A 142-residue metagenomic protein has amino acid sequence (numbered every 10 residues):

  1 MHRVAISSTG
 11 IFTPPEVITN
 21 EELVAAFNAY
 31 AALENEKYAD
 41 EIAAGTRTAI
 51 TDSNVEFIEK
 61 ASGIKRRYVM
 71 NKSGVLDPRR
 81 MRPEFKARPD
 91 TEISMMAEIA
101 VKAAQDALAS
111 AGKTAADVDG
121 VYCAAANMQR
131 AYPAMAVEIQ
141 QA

Functional and structural regions predicted by a protein language model:
M1-A116: Conserved "HGTGT" condensation-loop signature of ketosynthase/thiolase-family condensing enzymes that catalyze
A100, V121, I139: Hydrophobic/aromatic pocket-lining and membrane-interface residues
Q105, Q129, Q140-Q141: Residue-identity detector for glutamine
D119-A126: Short glycine-rich or small-residue beta-strand-to-loop segments that form or flank ligand, phosphate, metal/Fe-S
A126-P133: Secretory-pathway/luminal and periplasmic proteins that interact with or process carbohydrate-rich
A134-A142: A glycine- and small-aliphatic-rich helix-loop capping segment at beta-alpha/alpha-beta transitions that lines
